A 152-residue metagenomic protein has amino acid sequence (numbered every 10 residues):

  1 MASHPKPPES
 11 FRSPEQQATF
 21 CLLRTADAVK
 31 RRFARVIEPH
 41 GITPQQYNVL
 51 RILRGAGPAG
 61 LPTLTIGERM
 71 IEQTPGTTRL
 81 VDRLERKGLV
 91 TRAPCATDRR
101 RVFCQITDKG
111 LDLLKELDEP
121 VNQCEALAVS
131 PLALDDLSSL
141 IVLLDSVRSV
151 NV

Functional and structural regions predicted by a protein language model:
M1-H40, K87: N-terminal leader segment of winged-helix/HTH proteins
H4-K6, D82-V142: Charged, amphipathic alpha-helical coiled-coil/dimerization segments
Q17, C21, N48-I52, D112 (+1 more regions): Pre-recognition alpha-helix immediately N-terminal to the DNA-recognition helix within helix-turn-helix or winged-helix
T19, L23, D27, I71 (+3 more regions): Short amphipathic alpha-helical segments with heptad-repeat character
L23, R51-P58, D118, D145: Short, locally clustered residues in the helix-turn-helix/winged-helix DNA-binding domain
R31-Q73: N-terminal helix-turn-helix DNA-binding core of bacterial DNA-binding proteins
